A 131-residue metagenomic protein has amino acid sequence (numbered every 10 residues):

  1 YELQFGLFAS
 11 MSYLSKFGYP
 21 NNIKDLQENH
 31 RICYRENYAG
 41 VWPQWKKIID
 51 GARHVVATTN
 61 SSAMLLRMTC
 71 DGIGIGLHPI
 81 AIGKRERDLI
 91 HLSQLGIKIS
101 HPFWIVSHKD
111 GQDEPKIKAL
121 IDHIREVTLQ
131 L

Functional and structural regions predicted by a protein language model:
Y1-F103, L129-L131: C-terminal regulatory
L95-L131: A late-sequence structural motif
